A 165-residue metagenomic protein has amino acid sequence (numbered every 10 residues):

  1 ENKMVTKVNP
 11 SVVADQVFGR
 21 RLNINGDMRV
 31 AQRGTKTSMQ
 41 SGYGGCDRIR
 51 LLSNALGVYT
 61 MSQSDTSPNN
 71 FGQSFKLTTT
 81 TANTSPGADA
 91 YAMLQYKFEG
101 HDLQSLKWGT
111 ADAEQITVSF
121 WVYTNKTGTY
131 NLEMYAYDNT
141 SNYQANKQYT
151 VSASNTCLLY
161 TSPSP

Functional and structural regions predicted by a protein language model:
E1-V17: Short, low-complexity N-terminal tether/leader segments at secretion or assembly junctions of large, surface-exposed
F18-A92: Aromatic (Trp/Tyr/Phe) and Gly/Pro-enriched flexible surface segments
F98-V118: Extracellular/lumenal carbohydrate-interaction signature centered on repeated Trp-anchored short motifs
W121-K126: Solvent-exposed strand-to-loop "edge" motifs in beta-rich extracellular domains
G128-A136: Beta-strand acidic-aromatic groove motif in beta-rich domains, primarily in extracellular
A136-N142: Short edge-strand/loop segments of extracellular domains
Y149-L158: Short proline/glycine- and polar residue-rich coil/turn motifs
Y160-P165: Conserved small/polar residues in nucleotide/adenosyl-binding loops
